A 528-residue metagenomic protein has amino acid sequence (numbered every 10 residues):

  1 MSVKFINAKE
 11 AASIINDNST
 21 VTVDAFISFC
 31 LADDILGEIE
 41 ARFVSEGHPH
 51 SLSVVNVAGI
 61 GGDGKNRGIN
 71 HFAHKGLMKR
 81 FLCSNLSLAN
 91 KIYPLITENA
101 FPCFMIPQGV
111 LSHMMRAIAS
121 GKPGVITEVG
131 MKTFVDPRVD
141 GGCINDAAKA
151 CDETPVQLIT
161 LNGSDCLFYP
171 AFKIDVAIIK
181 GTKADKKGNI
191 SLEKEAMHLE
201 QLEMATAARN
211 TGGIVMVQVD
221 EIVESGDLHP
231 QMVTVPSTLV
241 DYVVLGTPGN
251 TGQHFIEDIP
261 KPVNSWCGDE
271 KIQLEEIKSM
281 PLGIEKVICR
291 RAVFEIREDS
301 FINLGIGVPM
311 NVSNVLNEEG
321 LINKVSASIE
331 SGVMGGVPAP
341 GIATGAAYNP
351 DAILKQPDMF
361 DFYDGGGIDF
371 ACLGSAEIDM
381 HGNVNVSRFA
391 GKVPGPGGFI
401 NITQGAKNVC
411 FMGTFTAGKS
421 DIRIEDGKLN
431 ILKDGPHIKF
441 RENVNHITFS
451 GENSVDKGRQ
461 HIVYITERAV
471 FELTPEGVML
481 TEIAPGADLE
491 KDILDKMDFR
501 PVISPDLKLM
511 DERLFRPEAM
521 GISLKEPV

Functional and structural regions predicted by a protein language model:
M1, D269-I284: Glycine-rich phosphate-binding "P-loop"
S2-S13, I27-V44, V55-H71, L77-I272 (+1 more regions): Conserved phosphate- and dinucleotide-binding cores of soluble alpha/beta proteins, encompassing both enzyme active
A12, H50, K278-P281, K286 (+3 more regions): Glycine-rich phosphate/ribose-binding loops and adjacent secondary-structure elements that form binding surfaces
N16, N210, R297: Short conserved AdoMet
V21-E40, I302, I306-M310, N314-V315 (+1 more regions): Glycine-rich N-terminal segment of FAD-binding domains in flavoprotein oxidoreductases, spanning the beta-loop-helix
A41-L52, V325: Beta-solenoid repeat scaffold
G521-V528: Long, compositionally biased
